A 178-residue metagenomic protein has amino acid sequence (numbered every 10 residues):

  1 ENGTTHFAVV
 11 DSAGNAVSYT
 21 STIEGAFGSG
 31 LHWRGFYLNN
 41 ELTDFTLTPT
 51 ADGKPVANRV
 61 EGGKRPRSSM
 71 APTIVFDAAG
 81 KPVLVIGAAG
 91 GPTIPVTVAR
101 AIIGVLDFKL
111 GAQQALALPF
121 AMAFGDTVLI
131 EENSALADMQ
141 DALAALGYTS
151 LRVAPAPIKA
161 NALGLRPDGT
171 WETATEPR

Functional and structural regions predicted by a protein language model:
E1-N2, A135-R178: Cofactor-centric catalytic regions
E1-S12, V17-S21, A160-N161, W171: Long, low-complexity segments enriched in small/aliphatic residues
N2, L31-W33, R67-A71, T97 (+2 more regions): Short, solvent-exposed loop/turn segments at the edges of secondary structure
V10, N15-L84, F108, A112: Active-site rim segments in enzyme catalytic domains, especially the processed small/beta chain of N-terminal
A13, G63-P66, V98, D107-P155: Extended C-terminal subregions enriched in glycine
V60-E61, V85-A89, T127-I130: Second-shell loop/turn segments in exported
A88-L110: Alpha-helical support elements that line or immediately flank enzyme active sites and cofactor-binding pockets
